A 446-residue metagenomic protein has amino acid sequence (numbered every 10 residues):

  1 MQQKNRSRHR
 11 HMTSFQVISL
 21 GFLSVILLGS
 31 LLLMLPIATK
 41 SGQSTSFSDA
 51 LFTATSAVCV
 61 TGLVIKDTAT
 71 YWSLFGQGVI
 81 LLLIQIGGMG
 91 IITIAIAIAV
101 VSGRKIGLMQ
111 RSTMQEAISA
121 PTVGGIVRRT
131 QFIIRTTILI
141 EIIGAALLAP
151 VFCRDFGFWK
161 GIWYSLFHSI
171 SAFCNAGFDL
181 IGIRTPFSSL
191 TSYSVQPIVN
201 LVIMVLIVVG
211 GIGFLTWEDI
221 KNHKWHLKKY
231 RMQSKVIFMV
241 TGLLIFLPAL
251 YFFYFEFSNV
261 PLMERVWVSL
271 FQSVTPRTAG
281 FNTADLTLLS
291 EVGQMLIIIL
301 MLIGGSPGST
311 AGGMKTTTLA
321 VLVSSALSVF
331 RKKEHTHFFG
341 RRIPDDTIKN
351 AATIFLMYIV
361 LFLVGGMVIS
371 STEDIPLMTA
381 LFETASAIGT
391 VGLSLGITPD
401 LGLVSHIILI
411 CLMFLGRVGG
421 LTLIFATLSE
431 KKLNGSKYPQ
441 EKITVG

Functional and structural regions predicted by a protein language model:
M1-G446: Membrane-proximal intracellular helices of multi-pass ion channels
